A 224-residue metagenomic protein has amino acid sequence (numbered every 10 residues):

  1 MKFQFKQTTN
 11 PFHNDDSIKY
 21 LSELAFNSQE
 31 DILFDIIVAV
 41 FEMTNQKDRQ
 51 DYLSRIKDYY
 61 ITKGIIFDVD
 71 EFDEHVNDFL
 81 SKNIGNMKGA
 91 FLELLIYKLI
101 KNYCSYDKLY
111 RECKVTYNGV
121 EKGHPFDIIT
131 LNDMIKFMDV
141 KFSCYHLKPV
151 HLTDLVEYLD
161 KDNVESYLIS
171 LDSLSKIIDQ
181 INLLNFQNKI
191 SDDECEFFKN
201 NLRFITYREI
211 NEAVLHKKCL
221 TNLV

Functional and structural regions predicted by a protein language model:
M1-H75: Nuclease-adjacent, charged terminal/linker segments that flank catalytic cores
L24-D31, N83, E157-D162: Short, surface-exposed loop and linker segments with low hydrophobicity and enrichment for Pro/Ser/Thr
F67-F79, V120-H124, D133-I135: Conserved N-terminal glycine/acidic-rich loop preference
V76-Y97: Solvent-exposed, charged helical/coil patches that constitute nucleic-acid or partner-interaction surfaces
A90-V224: Catalytic core segments in nucleotide and nucleic-acid processing enzymes
